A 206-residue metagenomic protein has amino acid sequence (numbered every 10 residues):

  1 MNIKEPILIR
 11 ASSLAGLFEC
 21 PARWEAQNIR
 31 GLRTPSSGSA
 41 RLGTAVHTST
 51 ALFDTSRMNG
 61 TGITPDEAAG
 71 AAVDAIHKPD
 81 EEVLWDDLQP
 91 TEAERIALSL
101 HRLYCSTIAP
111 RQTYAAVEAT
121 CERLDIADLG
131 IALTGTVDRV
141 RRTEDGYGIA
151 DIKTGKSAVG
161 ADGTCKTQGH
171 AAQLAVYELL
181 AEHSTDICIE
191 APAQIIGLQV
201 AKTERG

Functional and structural regions predicted by a protein language model:
N2-E19, I131-D145: An acidic intrinsically disordered interaction segment
K4-P6, P21-T34, H77-D80, G155-A161: Short amphipathic alpha-helical segments and their helix-coil junctions
I9, R41-A45, E92-I96, T134-G135 (+2 more regions): Generic recognition of stable, solvent-exposed alpha-helical segments in well-folded globular domains
S12, L32-A40, D87, G163-Q168: Short, charged/polar micro-motifs that form catalytic or ligand-binding hotspots
L14-M58, E94, E118-A119: Nuclease catalytic cores
G16-E25, A45, G62-E81, I189-A193 (+1 more regions): Short, compositionally biased low-complexity segments
S49-D125: A non-catalytic, helix-rich entry segment at domain boundaries
Y114-G206: Mg2+/Mn2+-dependent nuclease catalytic core
